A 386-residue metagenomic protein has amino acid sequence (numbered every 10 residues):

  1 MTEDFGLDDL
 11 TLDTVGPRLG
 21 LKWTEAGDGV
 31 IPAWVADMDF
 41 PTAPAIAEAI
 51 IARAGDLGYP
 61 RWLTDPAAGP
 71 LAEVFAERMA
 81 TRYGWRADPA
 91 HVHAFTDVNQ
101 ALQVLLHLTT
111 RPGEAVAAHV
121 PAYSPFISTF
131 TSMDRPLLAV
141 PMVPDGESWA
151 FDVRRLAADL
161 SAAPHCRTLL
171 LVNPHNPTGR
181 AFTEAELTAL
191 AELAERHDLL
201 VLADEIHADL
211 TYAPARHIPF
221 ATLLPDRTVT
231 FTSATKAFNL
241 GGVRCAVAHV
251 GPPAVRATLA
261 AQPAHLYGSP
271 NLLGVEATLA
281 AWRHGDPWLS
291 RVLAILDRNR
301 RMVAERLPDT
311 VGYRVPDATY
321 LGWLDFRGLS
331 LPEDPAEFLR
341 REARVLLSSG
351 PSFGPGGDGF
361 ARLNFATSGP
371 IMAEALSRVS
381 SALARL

Functional and structural regions predicted by a protein language model:
T2-D97, V104, R385-L386: N-terminal small-domain helix-loop-helix segment of the aminotransferase-like
Y59-L193, D209-L224, V229: Conserved core of the PLP fold type I
E77, F338-L347, F353-L386: PLP-dependent enzyme catalytic core of the Aspartate aminotransferase-like
A118, A139, V201-A203, L347-S349: Hydrophobic residues in well-ordered beta-strands that form the structural core
M133, R196-H197, A343, L386: Helix C-cap/helix->beta junction micro-motif
D226-A294: Conserved core segment of the aminotransferase class I/II
L279, I295-A304, Y313-F326, G357: Conserved glycine-rich beta-strand-loop-beta hairpin in the small C-terminal domain of fold type I
